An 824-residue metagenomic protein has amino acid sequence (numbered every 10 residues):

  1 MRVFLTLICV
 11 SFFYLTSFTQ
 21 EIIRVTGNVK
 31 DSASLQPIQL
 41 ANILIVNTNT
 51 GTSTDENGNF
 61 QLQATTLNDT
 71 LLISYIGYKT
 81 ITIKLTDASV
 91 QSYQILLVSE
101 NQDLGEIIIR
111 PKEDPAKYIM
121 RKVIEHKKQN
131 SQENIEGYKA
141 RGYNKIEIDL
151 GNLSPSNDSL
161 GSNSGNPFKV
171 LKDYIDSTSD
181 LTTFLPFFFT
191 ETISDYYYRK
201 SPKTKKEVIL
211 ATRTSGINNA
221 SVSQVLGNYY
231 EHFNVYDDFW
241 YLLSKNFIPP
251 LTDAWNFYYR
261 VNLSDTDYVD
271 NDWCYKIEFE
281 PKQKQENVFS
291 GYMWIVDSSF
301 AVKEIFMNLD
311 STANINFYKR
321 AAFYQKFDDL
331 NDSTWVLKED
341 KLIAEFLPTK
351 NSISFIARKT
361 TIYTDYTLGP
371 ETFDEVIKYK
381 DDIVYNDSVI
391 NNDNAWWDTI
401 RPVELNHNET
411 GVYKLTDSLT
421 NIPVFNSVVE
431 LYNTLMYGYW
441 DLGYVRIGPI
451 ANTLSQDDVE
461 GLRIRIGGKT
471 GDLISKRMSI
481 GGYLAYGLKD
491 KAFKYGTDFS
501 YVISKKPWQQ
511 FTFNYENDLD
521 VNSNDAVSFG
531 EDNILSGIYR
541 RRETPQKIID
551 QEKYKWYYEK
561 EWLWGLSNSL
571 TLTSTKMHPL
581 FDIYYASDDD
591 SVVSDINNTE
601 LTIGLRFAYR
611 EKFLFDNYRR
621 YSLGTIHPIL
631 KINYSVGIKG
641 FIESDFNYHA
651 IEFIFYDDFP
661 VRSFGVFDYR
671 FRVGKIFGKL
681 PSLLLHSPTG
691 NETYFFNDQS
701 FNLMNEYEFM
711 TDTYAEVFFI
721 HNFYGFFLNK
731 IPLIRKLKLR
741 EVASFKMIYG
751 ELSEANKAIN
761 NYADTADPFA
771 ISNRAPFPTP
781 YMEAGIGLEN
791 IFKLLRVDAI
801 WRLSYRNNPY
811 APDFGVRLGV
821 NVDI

Functional and structural regions predicted by a protein language model:
M1-N28, I43, T70, L104-I107 (+2 more regions): Bacterial Sec-dependent N-terminal signal peptides
I23-D31, G58, I95: A short, amphipathic beta-strand motif
I23-V25, S32-N47, T66: Short, ordered, surface-exposed loop/turn motifs in non-cytosolic proteins
I45-N47, T70-I83: A short, solvent-exposed loop/turn motif at the edges and junctions of modular extracellular/periplasmic domains
T48-N59: Short, acidic Ser/Thr/Gly-rich low-complexity loop/linker segments typical of extracellular and cell-surface proteins
L85-P111: Extracellular beta-sheet/turn segments enriched in Thr/Pro/Gly and aliphatic residues
N101-Q102, R110-C274, E280-V288, T349-G448 (+8 more regions): Structured extracytoplasmic
S244-K245, K378-I824: Exposed, low-structure sequence patches enriched in small/polar residues
